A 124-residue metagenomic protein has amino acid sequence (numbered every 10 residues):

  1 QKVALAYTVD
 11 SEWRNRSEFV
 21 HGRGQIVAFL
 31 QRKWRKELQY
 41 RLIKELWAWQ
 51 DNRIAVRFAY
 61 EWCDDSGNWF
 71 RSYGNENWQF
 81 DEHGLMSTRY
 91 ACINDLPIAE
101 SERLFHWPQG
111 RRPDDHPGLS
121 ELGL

Functional and structural regions predicted by a protein language model:
Q1, R16, V20, C63-S66: Short, charged low-complexity linear motifs
Q1-R14, W78: Short, well-ordered alpha-helical segments enriched in acidic and aromatic residues
D10-H21, K33-K36: A short gly/proline-enriched turn/hairpin at secondary-structure junctions
H21-G22, P97: Short secondary-structure boundary/hinge segments and terminal tails
Q25: Short acidic-glycine-tyrosine-enriched beta hairpin
A28-L124: A beta-strand edge to alpha-helix "cap/lid" segment located at domain peripheries
